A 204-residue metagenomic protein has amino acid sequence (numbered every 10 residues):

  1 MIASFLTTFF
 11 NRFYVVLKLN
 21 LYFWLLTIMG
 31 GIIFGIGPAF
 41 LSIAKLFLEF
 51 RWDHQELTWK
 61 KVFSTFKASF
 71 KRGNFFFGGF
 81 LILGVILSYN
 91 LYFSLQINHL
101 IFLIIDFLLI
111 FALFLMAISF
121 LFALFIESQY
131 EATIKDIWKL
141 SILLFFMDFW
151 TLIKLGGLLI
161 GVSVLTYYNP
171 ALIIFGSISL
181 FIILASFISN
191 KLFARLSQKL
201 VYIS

Functional and structural regions predicted by a protein language model:
M1-L109, M116-S204: Helix-coil boundary and N-terminal low-complexity module in membrane systems
